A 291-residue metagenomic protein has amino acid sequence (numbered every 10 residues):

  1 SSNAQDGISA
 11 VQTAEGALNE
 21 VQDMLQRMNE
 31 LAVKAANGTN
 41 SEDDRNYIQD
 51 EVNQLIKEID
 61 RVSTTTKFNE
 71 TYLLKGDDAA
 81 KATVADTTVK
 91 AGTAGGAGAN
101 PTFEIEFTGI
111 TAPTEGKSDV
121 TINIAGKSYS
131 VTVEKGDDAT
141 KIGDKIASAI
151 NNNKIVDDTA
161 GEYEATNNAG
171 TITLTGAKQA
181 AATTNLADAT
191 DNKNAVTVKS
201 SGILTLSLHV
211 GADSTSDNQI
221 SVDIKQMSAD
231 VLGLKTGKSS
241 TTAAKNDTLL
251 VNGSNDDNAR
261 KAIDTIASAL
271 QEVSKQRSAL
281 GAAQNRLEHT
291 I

Functional and structural regions predicted by a protein language model:
S1-S2: Short, charge-rich amphipathic alpha-helices with coiled-coil/heptad character
Q5, Q22-Q26: Heptad-repeat alpha-helical coiled-coil segments used for dimerization/oligomerization and signal transmission
T13-E15, E30-E288: Polar, low-complexity tracts enriched in small residues
